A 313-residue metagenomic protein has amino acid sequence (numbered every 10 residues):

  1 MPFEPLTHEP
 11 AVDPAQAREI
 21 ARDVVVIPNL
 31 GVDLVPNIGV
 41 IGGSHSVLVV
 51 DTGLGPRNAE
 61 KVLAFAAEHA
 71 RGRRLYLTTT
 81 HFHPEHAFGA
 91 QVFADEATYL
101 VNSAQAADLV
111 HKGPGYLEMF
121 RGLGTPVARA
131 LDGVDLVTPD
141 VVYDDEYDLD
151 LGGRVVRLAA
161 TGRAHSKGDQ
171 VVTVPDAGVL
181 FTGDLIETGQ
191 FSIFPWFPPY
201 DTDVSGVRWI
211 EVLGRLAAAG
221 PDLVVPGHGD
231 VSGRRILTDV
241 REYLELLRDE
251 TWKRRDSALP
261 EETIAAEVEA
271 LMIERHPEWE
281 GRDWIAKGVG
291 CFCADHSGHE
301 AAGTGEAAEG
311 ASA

Functional and structural regions predicted by a protein language model:
M1-T7, A218-L223, V231-A313: Accessory terminal helices/loops
M1-V24, V155: N-terminal amphipathic/basic leader segments beginning at the initiator methionine
A17-F65, V172-D184: Conserved beta-strand hairpin/beta-sheet module of binuclear metal-dependent hydrolase folds, prominently
E19, A107-T161, D176, E211-L213 (+1 more regions): Metallo-beta-lactamase
D23, I41, D51, A66 (+10 more regions): Divalent metal-coordination and catalytic microenvironments
G31, T52-L54, H81, S103-Q105 (+4 more regions): A mature extracytoplasmic/lumenal domain signature
H45-S46, P56-V101: Active-site metal-binding motif and surrounding structural segment of the metallo-beta-lactamase
S46-L48, L54-P56, D148, V155-E242 (+2 more regions): Metallo-beta-lactamase
